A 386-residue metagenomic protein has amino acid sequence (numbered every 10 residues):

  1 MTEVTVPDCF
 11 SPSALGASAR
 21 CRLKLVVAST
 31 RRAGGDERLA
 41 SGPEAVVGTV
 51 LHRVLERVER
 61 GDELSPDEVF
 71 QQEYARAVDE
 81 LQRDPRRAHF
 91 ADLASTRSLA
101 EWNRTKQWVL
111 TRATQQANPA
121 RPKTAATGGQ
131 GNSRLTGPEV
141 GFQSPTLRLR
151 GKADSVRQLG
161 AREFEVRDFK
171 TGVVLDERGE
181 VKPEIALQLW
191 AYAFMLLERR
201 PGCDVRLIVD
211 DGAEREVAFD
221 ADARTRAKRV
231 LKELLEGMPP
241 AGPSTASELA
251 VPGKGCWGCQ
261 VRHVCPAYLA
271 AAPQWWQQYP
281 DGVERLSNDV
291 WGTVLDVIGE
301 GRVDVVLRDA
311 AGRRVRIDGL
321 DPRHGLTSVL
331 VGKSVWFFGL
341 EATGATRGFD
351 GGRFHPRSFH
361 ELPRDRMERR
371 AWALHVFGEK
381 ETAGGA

Functional and structural regions predicted by a protein language model:
P12-E63, A75: Nuclease catalytic cores
K24, R262, Y268: Cys/His-rich metal-chelating microdomains
V54-P138: A non-catalytic, helix-rich entry segment at domain boundaries
G131-L231, L330: Mg2+/Mn2+-dependent nuclease catalytic core
R224-R262: Polybasic (Lys/Arg-rich)
Q277-R302, R308: Structural detector for short beta-strands of small beta-barrel domains
R308-S334: Beta-strand/loop nucleic-acid-binding surfaces
L340-A386: OB-fold/S1-family single-stranded nucleic acid-binding modules
